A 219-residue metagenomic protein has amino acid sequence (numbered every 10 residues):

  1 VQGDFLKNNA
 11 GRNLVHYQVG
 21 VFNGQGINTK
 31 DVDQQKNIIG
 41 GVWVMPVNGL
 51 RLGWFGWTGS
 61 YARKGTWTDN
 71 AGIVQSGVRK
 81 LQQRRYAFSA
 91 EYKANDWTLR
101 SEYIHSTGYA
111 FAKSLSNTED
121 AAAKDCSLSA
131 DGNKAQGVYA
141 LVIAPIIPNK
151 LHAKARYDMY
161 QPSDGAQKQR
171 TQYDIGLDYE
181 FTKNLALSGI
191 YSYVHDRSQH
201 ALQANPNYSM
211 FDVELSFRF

Functional and structural regions predicted by a protein language model:
V1, Y17-V19, V42, L52-W54 (+7 more regions): Membrane-embedded beta-strand positions of outer-membrane beta-barrel proteins
V1-G56: Aromatic- and glycine-enriched pocket-lining scaffold segments that form the walls of small-molecule binding clefts
G3-F5, V21-Q25, G56-A62, A94-D96 (+5 more regions): Transmembrane beta-strands of outer-membrane beta-barrel pores
K7-V15, G49-L52, D96-S101, P148-A153 (+1 more regions): Repeated loop/turn-to-beta-strand initiation elements of outer-membrane beta-barrel proteins
Q34-I38, Q82-Y86, K134-V138, Q169-Y173 (+1 more regions): Residues that define the transmembrane beta-barrel architecture of outer-membrane proteins
A62-K80, Y109-N133, G165, S198-N207: Solvent-exposed loop segments that connect transmembrane elements
G77-N117: Oxyanion-binding "anion nests"
N205-F219: Outer-membrane beta-barrel "beta-signal"
